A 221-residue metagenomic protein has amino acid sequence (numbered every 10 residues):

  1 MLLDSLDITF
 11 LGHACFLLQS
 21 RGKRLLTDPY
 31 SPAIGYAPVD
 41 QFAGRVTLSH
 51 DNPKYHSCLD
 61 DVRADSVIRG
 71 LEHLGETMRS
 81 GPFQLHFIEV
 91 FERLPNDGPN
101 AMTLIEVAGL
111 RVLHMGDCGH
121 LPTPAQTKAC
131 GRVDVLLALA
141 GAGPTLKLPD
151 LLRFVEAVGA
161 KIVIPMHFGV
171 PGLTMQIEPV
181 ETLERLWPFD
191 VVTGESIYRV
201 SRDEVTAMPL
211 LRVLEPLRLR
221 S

Functional and structural regions predicted by a protein language model:
M1-R21, I68-I88, V205-T206, R212-S221: Zn-dependent metallo-beta-lactamase
L2-I34, D97-G116, V135: Conserved beta-strand hairpin/beta-sheet module of binuclear metal-dependent hydrolase folds, prominently
I8-L11, D97, I162-S221: Binuclear metal-ion centers of metallo-dependent hydrolases, dominated by the metallo-beta-lactamase
L18, V46, L85, D117 (+1 more regions): Divalent metal-coordination and catalytic microenvironments
P32-E76, K128-L137: Active-site metal-binding motif and surrounding structural segment of the metallo-beta-lactamase
P32-Y36, D51-S57, H120-T123, G143-P149 (+2 more regions): Active-site environment of divalent metal-dependent phosphoester hydrolases
S57-L113: Portal/gating segments that form or line small-molecule/metal binding sites
E92-V158: Active-site-proximal loop/helix segments of hydrolase catalytic cores
